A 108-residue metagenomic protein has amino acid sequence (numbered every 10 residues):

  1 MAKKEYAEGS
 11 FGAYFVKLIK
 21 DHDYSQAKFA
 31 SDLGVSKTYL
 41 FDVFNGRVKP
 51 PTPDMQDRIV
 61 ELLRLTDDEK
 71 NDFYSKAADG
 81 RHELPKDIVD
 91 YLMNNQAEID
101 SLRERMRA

Functional and structural regions predicted by a protein language model:
M1-Y24, R105: A short, Lys/Arg-rich alpha-helix, primarily the initiator
A13, K17, S31, D42 (+1 more regions): DNA-binding alpha-helical recognition surfaces that contact promoter or target DNA
V16, A27, D57: Residues within the helices of the helix-turn-helix
I19, A30, V60: The alpha-helix within a helix-turn-helix
I19, F44, M55: DNA major-groove recognition helix of helix-turn-helix
D23-D42: Short alpha-helical DNA-recognition segment
R47-E61: Short, basic-rich loop-to-helix N-cap that marks the start of a DNA-contacting helix
E69-R107: Short, charged recognition helix plus adjacent turn of helix-turn-helix-like nucleic-acid-binding domains
